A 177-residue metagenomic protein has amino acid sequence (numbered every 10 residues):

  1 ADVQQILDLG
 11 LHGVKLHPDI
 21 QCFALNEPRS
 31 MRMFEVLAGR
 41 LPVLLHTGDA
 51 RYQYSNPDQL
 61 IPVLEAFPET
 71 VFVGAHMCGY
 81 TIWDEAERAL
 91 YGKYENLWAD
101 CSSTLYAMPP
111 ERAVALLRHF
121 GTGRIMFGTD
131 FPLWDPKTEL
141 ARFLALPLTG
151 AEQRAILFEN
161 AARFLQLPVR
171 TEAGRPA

Functional and structural regions predicted by a protein language model:
A1-I6: Short, acidic/polar
H12-G13, F23-M126, G174-R175: Catalytic pocket-lining loop regions of alpha/beta-barrel enzymes, especially the amidohydrolase/enolase/GH5 lineages
H17: Conserved residues at the C-terminal ends of beta-strands
I20, S103, F131: Flexible, active-site-proximal loop/turn residues at the rims of small-molecule/cofactor binding pockets and catalytic
Q53, P132-L133: Aromatic-acidic/polar surface patches that form glycan- and anion
H119-M126, L133-A177: Mid-to-C-terminal alpha-helical segments outside catalytic/metal-binding sites
